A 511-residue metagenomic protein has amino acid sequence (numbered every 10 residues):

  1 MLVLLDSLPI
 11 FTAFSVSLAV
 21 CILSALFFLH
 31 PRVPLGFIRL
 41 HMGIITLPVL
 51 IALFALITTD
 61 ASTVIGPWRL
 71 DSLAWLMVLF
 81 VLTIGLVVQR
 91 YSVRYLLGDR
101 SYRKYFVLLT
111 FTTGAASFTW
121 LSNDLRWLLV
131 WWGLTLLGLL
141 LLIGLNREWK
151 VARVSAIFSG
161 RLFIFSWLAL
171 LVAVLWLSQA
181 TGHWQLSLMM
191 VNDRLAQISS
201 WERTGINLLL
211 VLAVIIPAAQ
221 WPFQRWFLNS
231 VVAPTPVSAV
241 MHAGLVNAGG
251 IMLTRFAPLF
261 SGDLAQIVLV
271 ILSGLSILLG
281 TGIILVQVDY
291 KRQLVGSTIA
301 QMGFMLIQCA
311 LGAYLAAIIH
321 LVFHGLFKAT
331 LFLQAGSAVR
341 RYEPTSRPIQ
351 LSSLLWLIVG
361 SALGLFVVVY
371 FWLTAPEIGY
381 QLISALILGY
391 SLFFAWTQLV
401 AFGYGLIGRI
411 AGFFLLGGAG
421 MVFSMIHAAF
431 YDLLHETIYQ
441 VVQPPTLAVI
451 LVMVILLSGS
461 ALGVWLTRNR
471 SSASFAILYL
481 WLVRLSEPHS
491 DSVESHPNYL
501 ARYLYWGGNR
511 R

Functional and structural regions predicted by a protein language model:
M1-V107, L188: Transmembrane helix-loop-helix hairpins at membrane boundaries of multipass inner-membrane proteins
I22-L35, L86-G98, L141-V151, A218-V231 (+3 more regions): C-terminal ends of transmembrane helices
F37-H41, S101-G114, V154-L171, S230-P236 (+4 more regions): Interfacial and helix-entry/exit segments of alpha-helical transmembrane bundles in multi-pass inner-membrane proteins
R39-G43, R69-R147, L162-L168, L269-A310: Internal transmembrane alpha-helices of multipass membrane proteins
I45-L50, A55-R69, I84, T204-A265 (+2 more regions): Short helix-boundary/re-entrant hairpin motifs in multi-pass inner-membrane proteins
D60-P67, F158, L168-F223, A257 (+3 more regions): Juxtamembrane/interfacial segments at transmembrane-helix boundaries in multi-pass membrane proteins
F111, A115-V191, G303-P344: Alpha-helical multi-pass transmembrane bundles of energy-transducing inner-membrane proteins
T467-R510: Short, highly charged, low-complexity non-transmembrane loops/tails of multi-pass membrane proteins
